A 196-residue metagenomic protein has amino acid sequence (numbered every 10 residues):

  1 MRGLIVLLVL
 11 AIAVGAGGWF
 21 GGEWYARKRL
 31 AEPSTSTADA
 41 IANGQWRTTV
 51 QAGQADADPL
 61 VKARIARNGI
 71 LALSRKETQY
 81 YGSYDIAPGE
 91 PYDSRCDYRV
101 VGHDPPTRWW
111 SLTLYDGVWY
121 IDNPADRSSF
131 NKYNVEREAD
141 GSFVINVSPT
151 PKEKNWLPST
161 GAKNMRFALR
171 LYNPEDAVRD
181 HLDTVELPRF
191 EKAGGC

Functional and structural regions predicted by a protein language model:
M1-C196: A compositional/structural signature for long, glycine/proline-rich flexible linkers and loops on extracytoplasmic
